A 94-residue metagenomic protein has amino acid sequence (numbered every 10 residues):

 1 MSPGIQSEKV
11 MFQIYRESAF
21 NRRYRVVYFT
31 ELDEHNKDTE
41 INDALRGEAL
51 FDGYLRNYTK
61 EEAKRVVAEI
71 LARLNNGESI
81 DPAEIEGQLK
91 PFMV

Functional and structural regions predicted by a protein language model:
M1-D33: Short N-terminal "domain-start" leader segments that mark the transition from disordered tails or signal peptides into
Y24-V94: Short, mixed-charge low-complexity intrinsically disordered segments
